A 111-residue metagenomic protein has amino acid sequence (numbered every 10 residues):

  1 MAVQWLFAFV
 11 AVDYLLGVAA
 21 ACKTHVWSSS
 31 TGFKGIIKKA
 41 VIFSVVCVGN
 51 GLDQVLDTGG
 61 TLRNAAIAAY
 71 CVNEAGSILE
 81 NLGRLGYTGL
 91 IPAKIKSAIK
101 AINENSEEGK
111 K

Functional and structural regions predicted by a protein language model:
M1-A2, D53-L62: Helix-coil boundary and interhelical linker segments in multi-pass alpha-helical membrane proteins
L6-G17, I42-N50, A69-S77: Alpha-helical transmembrane segments of multi-pass membrane proteins
V18-A21, Q54, I78-L85: Transmembrane helix-loop junctions and nearby membrane-interface residues
A20-S28, T88: Juxtamembrane helix-loop transition segments at the membrane interface in multi-pass membrane proteins
H25-I42: Juxtamembrane helix-capping/reentrant segments at transmembrane boundaries
V45-Q54, S106-G109: Hydrophobic alpha-helical transmembrane segments in multi-pass integral membrane proteins
V72-K111: Membrane-proximal cytosolic segments adjacent to transmembrane helices
